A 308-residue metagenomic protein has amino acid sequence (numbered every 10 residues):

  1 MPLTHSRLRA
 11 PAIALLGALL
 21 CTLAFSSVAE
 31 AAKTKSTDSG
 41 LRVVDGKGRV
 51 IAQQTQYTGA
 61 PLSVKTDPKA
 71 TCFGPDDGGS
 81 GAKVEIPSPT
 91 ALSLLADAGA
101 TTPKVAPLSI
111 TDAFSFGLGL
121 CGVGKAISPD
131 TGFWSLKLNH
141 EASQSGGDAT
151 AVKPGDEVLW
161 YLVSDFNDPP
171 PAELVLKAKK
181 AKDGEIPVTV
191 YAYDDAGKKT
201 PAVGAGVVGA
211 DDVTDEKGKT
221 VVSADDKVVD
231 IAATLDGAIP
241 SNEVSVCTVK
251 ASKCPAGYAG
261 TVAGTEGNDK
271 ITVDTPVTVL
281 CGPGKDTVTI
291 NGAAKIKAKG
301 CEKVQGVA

Functional and structural regions predicted by a protein language model:
P2-R9, A14, C21-A251: Ubiquitin-like/PB1-type beta-grasp interaction modules and other compact soluble beta-rich domains
V249-A308: Acidic, glycine-rich low-complexity segments
